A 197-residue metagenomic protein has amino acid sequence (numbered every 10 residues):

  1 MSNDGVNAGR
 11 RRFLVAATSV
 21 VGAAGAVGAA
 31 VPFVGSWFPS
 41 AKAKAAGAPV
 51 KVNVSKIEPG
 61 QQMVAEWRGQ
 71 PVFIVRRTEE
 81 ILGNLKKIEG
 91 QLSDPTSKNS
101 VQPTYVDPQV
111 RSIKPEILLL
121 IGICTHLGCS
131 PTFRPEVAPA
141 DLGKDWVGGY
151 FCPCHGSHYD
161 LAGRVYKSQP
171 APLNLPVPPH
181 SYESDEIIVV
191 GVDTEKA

Functional and structural regions predicted by a protein language model:
S2-V21: N-terminal secretory signal peptides and thylakoid transit peptides that target proteins across membranes
A16, A26-Q70: C-terminal segment of N-terminal export signals and the immediately downstream linker at the start of the mature
A41, V54-Q61, P71, T96 (+3 more regions): Solvent-exposed, flexible loop/coil residues
V54, W67, V75-R76, I121 (+2 more regions): Pocket-edge structural micro-motifs
Q61-P108: Extracytoplasmic/periplasmic/luminal assembly and interaction segments in envelope/secretory/respiratory proteins
G90-A197: Rieske [2Fe-2S] iron-sulfur-binding domain
